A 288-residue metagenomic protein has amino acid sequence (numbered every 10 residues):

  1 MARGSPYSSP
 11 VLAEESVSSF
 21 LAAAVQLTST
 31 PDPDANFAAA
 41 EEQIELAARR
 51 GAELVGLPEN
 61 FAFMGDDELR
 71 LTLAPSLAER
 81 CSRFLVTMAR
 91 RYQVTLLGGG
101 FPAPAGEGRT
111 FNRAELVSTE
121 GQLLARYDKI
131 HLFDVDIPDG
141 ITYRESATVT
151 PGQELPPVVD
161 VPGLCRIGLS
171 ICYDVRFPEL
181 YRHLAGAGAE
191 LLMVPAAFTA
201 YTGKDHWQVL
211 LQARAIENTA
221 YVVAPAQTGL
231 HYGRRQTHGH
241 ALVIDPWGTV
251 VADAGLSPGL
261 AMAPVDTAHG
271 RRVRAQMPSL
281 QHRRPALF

Functional and structural regions predicted by a protein language model:
E14-A22, V158-G168, L191: Beta-strand-turn-beta hairpins that frame and shape the catalytic cleft of phosphate-ester-processing enzymes
Q26-D32: Short polar catalytic/cofactor-binding loops
P33, E42-E120, L124-D128, D134-V135 (+1 more regions): Cys-nucleophile CN-hydrolase/nitrilase-fold catalytic domain and related Cys-dependent amidase chemistry that acts on
L77-L97, R166, C172-A261: CN hydrolase (nitrilase-like) catalytic-core segments centered on the catalytic cysteine and neighboring Lys/Glu
G99-G100, R113-L116, P157-V159, A241-V243 (+1 more regions): Short beta-strand scaffold segments in enzyme catalytic cores
A105-A187, A200-G203, W207-V209, R274-S279: Active-site catalytic loop in hydrolytic enzyme cores
A268-F288: A short C-terminal boundary segment appended to hydrolase-like catalytic domains
